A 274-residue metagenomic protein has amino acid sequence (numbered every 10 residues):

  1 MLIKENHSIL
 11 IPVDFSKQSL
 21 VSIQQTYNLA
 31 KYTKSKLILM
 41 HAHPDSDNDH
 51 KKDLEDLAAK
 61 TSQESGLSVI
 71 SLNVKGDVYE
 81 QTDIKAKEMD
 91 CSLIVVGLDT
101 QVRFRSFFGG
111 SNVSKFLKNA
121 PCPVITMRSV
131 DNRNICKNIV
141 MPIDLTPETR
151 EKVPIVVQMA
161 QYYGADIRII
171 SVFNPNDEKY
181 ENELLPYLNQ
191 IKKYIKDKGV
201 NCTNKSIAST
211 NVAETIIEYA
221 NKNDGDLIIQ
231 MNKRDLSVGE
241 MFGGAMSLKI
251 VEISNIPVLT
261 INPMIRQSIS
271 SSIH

Functional and structural regions predicted by a protein language model:
M1-H50, N138-K205, I253, V258 (+1 more regions): Small/aliphatic-rich secondary-structure junction motif
E5, T82-N132, N221-H274: Gly/Ser-rich helix-loop-strand patches that form or flank binding pockets for ribonucleotide-derived cofactors
Y27, A59, S114, V157 (+3 more regions): Active-site phosphate/pyrophosphate- and oxyanion-stabilizing loops and adjacent acidic/basic residues in soluble
K60-L67, I195-V200: Short helix-capping segments at alpha-helix termini
S68-S71, N204-K205: Rossmann-fold cofactor-recognition segment
N73-Q81, A208-A213: Charged docking surfaces used in two-component/phosphorelay signaling
S106-F107, K137, K152, K179-E183 (+3 more regions): Short, well-ordered secondary-structure micro-motifs
E181-L236, G243: Glycine/small-residue-rich hydrophobic helix-like segments
